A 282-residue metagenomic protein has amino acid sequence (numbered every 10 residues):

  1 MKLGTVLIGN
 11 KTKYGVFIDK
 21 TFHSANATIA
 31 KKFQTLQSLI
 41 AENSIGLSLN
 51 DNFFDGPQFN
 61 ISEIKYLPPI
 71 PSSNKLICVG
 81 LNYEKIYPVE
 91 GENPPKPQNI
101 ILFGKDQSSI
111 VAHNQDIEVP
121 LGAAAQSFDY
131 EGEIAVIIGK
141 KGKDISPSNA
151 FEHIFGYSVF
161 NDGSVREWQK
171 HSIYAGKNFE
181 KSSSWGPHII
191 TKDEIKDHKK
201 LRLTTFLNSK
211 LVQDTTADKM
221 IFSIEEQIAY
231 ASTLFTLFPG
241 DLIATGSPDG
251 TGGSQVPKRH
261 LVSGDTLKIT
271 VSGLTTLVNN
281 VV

Functional and structural regions predicted by a protein language model:
M1-I100, T266-K268: N-terminal non-catalytic cap/leader segment that marks the start of a structured domain
G4, Y66-P68, V89-N93, I117-F128 (+3 more regions): A generic local secondary-structure boundary/capping motif
I8-N10, P57-F59, I86, P120 (+1 more regions): Catalytic-pocket segment enriched in acidic/His residues
P68, K75, Q126-F128, A229 (+2 more regions): Residue "hotspots" at secondary-structure boundaries inside conserved domains
P94-H113, Y130, V262-G273: Structural signature of FAD isoalloxazine-binding scaffolds in flavoprotein oxidoreductases
P97-Q98, L102-D106, N149-E180, K219-S223: Flexible glycine-rich active-site/ligand-binding loops centered on an Asp-His dyad
S108, A112-A150, V159-V165: Non-heme Fe(II) oxygenase catalytic core, chiefly the N-lobe of the double-stranded beta-helix
